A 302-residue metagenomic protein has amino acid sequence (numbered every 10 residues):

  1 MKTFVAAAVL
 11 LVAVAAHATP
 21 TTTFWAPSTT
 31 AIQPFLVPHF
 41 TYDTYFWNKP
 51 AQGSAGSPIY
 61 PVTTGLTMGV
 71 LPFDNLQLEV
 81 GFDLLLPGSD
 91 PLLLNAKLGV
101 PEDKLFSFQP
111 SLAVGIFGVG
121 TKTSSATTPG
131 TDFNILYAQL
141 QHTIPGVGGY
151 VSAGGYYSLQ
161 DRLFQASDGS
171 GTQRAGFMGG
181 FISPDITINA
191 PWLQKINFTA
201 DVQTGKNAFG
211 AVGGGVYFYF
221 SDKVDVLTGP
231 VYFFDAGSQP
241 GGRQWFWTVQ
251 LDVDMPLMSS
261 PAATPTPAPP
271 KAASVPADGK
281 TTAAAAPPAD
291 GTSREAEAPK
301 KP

Functional and structural regions predicted by a protein language model:
M1-F4: Positively charged n-region of N-terminal signal peptides that target proteins for export
A6-L10: Hydrophobic helical h-region of N-terminal Sec-dependent signal peptides in bacterial secretory/periplasmic proteins
A13-A15: N-terminal signal peptide c-region/cleavage motif recognized by signal peptidases
A18-L136, Q141-V147, S158, S183-I196 (+4 more regions): Transmembrane beta-barrel domains of Gram-negative outer membranes and organellar outer membranes
A96, G241-P302: Outer-membrane beta-barrel "beta-signal"
A153-N207: A mid-sequence, solvent-exposed acidic-amphipathic segment
V216-D222: Short, surface-exposed basic-aromatic patches at helix termini and helix-loop junctions that form
